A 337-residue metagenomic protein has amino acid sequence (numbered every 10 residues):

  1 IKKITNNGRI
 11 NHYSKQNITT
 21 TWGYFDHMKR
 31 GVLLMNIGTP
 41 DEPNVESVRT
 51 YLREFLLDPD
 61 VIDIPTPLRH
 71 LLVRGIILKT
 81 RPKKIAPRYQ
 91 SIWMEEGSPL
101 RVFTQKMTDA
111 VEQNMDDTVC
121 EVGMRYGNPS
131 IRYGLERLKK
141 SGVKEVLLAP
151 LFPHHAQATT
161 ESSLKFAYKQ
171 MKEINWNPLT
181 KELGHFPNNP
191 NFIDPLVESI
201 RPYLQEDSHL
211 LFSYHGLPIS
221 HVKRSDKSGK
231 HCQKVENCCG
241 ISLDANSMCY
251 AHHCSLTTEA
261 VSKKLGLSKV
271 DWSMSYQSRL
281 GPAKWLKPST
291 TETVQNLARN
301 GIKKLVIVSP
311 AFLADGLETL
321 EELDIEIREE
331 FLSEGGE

Functional and structural regions predicted by a protein language model:
K3-N6, N17: Polybasic, lysine-rich low-complexity intrinsically disordered segments
T5, F25-D26: General helical secondary-structure elements
M28-E337: Active-site-proximal alpha-helix that buttresses catalytic centers in soluble enzyme cores
